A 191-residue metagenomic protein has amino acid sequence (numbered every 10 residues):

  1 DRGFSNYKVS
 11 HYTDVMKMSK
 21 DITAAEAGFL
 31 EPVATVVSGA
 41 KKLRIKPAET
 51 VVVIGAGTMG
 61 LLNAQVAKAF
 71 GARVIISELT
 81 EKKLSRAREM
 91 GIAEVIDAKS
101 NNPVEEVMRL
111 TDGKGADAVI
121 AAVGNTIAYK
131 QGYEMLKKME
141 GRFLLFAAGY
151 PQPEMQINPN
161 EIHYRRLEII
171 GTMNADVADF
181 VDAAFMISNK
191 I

Functional and structural regions predicted by a protein language model:
D1-M16: Glycine-rich phosphate/adenylate-binding loop and adjacent beta-alpha elements of nucleotide- or dinucleotide-binding
F4, L79-R86, Q152-P159: Short, glycine/polar-rich helix-capping loops at beta-to-alpha or helix-loop-helix junctions that flank or form
I22-S100: Mid-domain Rossmann-like dinucleotide-binding core that forms the NAD(H)/NADP(H) cofactor-binding site
N102-G113: Short amphipathic alpha-helix with an adjacent loop that forms part of the alpha/beta core around
M108-R109, P151-I191: C-terminal substrate-binding/catalytic core of Rossmann-like NAD(P)-dependent dehydrogenases/reductases
D117-I120: N-terminal Rossmann-like NAD(P) cofactor-binding module of classical short-chain dehydrogenase/reductase
L136-E140: Helix-to-beta-strand junctions that scaffold the AdoMet/dcAdoMet cofactor pocket in Class I SAM-dependent enzymes
F146-A147: Acidic carboxylate diad motif detector
